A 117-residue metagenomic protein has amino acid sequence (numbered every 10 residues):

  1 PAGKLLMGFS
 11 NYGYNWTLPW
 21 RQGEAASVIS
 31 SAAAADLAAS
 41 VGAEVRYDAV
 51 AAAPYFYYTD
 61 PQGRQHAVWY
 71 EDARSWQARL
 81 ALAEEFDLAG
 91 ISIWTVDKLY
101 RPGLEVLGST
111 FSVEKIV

Functional and structural regions predicted by a protein language model:
P1-L6, F86-I91: Loop/turn elements at helix/coil->beta-strand transitions in domains of secreted/extracellular proteins
L6-L82, F111-V117: Glycan-binding loop/region signatures in secreted carbohydrate-active enzymes
K98-V117: Extracellular ligand-binding/catalytic regions of CAZymes and related secreted enzymes and adhesion modules
